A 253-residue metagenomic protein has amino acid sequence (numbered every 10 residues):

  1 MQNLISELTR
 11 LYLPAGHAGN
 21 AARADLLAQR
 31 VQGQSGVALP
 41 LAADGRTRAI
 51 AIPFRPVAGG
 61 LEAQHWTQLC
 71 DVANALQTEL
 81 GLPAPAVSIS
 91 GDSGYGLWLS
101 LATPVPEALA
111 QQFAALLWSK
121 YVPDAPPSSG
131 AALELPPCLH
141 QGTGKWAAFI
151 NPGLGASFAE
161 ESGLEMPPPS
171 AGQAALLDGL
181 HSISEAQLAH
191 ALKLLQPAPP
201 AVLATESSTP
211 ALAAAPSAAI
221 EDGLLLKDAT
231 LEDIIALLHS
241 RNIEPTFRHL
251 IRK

Functional and structural regions predicted by a protein language model:
M1-S93, S100-Q112, L116, L225-D228 (+2 more regions): Signature for HUH/AEP ssDNA processing cores
L41-L61, T103-P245: DNA replication initiation modules
A75, Y95, L212-P216: A generic structural signal for ordered alpha-helices
